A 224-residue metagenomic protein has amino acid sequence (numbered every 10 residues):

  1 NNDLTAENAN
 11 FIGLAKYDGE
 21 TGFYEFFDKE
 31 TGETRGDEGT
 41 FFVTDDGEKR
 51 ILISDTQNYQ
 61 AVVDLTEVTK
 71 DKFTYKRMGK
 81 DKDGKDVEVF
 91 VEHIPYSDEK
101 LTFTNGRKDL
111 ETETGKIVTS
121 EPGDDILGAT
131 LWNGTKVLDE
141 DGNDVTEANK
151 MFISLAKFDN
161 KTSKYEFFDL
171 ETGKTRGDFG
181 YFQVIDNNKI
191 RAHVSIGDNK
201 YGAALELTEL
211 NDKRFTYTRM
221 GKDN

Functional and structural regions predicted by a protein language model:
N1-D37, T44-D178, N187-N224: Lipid interaction determinants
